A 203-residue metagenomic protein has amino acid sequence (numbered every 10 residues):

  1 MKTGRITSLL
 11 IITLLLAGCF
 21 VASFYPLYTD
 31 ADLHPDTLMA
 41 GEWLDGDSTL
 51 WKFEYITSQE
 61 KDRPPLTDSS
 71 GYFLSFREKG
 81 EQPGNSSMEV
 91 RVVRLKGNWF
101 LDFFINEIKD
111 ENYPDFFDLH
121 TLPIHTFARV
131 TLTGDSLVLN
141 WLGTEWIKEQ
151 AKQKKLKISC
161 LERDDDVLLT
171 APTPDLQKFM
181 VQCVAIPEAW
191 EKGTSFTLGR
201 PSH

Functional and structural regions predicted by a protein language model:
M1-T7: Bacterial N-terminal signal peptides that target proteins for export
K2, D47-I56: Short amphipathic alpha-helical segments with coiled-coil-like heptad repeat character
L16-G18: C-terminal motif of bacterial Sec signal peptides marking the signal peptidase cleavage site
F20-L38, Y55-H203: Calycin-type beta-barrel ligand-binding domains and close structural analogs
T37-W51: Tryptophan-anchored aromatic micro-motifs
